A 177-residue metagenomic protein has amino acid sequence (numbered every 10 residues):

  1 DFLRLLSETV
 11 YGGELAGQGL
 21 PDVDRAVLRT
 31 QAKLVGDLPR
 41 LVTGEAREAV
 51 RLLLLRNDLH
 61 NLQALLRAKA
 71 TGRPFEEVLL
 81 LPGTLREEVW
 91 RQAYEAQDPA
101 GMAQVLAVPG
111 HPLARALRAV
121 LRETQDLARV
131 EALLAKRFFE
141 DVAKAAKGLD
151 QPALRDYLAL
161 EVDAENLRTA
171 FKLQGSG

Functional and structural regions predicted by a protein language model:
D1-G177: N-terminal domain-start signal
